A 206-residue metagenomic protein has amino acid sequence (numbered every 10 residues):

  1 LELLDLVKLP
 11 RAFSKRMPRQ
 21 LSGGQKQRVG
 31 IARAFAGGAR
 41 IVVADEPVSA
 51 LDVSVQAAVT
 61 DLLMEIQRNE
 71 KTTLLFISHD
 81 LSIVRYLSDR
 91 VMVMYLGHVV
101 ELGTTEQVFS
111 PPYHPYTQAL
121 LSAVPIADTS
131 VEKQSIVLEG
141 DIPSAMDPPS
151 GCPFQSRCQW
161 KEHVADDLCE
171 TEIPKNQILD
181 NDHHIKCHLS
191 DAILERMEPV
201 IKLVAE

Functional and structural regions predicted by a protein language model:
L1-A12, M64, L121-S122: Conserved ABC ATPase "signature" region
K15-M17, K133: Interfacial catalytic loop of ABC nucleotide-binding domains
M17-L21, Q25: Conserved ABC ATPase signature
G38: Conserved catalytic motifs of ABC-family nucleotide-binding domains
I41-V43: Walker B motif beta-strand of ABC-family P-loop ATPases
P47, L51-K133: P-loop NTP-binding/switch modules centered on Walker-like glycine-rich loops
T104-E206: Charged, flexible cofactor/metal-binding loops and thiol motifs
